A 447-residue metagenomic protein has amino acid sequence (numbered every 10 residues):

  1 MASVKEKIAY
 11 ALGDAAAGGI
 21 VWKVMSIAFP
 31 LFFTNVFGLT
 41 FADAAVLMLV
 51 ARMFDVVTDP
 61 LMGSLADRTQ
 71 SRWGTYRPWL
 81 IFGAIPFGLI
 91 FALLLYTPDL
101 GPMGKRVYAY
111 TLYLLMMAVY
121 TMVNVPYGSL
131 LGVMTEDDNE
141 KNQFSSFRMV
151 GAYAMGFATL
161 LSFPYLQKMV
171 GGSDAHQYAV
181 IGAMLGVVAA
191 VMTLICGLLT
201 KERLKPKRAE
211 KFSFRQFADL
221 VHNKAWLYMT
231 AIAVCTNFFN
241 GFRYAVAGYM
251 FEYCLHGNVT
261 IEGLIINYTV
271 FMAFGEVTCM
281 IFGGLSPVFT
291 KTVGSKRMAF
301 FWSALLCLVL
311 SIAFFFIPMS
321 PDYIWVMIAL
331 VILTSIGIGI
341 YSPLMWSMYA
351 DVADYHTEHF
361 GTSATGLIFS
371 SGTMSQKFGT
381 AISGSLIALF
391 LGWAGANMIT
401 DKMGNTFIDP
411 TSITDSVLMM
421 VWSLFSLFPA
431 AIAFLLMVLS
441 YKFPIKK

Functional and structural regions predicted by a protein language model:
M1-K447: Membrane-embedded alpha-helical bundles of multi-pass transporters/translocases, especially carrier/permease families
